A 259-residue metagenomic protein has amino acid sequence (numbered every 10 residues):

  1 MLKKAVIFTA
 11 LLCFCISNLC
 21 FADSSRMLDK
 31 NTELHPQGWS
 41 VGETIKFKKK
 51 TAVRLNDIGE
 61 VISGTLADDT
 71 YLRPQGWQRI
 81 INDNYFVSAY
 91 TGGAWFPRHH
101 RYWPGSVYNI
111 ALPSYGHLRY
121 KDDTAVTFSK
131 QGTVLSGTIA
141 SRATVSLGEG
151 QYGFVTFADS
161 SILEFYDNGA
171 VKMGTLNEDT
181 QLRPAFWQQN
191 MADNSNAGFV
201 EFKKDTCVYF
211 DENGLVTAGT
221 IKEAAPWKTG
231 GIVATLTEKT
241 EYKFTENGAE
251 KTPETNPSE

Functional and structural regions predicted by a protein language model:
M1-F8: Bacterial N-terminal signal peptides that target proteins for export
A5, N18, N194: Residue-level detector of functional hotspots within protein domains
T9-S17: Bacterial N-terminal signal peptides
F21-E259: Glycine/tyrosine- and acidic-biased, solvent-exposed loop/turn segments at the edges of beta-strands
